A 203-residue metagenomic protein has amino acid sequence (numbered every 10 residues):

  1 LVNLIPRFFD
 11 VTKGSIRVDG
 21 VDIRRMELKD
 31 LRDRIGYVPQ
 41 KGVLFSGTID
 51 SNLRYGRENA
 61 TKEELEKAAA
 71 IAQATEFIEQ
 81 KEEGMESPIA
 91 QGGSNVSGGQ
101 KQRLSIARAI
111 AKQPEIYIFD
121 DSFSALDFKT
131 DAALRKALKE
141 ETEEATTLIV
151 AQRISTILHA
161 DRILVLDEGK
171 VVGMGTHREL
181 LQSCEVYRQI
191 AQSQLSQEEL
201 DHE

Functional and structural regions predicted by a protein language model:
V2, L28, R32-I35, S46-G47 (+2 more regions): ABC ATPase nucleotide-binding domain
I5-P6: Helix-to-loop junction immediately C-terminal to a conserved catalytic motif
V11, R17-D22, T75-L104, F119-S122 (+2 more regions): ABC-fold ATPase nucleotide-binding domain signature/coupling loops
K13-R17, R25, R32, D50-Q91 (+3 more regions): ABC ATPase nucleotide-binding domain helical subdomain, centered on the C-loop/LSGGQ "ABC signature"
G42-A60, I78, V96, S124 (+1 more regions): Conserved catalytic motifs of ABC-family nucleotide-binding domains
E63, I71, Q80-E82, K129 (+4 more regions): C-terminal portion of ABC ATPase nucleotide-binding domains
S97, L104-A109, A133, I149: ABC ATPase nucleotide-binding domain "signature" region
A111-E115, E144: A short, proline-enriched helix->beta-strand linker immediately N-terminal to the Walker B motif in ABC-type P-loop
